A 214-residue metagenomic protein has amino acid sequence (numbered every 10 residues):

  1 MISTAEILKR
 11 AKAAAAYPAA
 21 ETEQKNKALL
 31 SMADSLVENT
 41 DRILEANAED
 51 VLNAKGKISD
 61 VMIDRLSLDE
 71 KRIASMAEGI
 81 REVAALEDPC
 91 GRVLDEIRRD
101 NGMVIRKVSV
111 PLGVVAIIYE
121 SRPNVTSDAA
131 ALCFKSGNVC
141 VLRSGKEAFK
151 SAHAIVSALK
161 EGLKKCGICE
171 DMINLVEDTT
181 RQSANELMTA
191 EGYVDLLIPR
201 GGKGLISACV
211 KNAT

Functional and structural regions predicted by a protein language model:
M1-I105, L132: N-terminal Rossmann-like NAD(P)+-binding subdomain of aldehyde/semialdehyde dehydrogenases
R42, N124, K150, Q182 (+1 more regions): Short alpha-helical
A85, P89-G162, C166, V194 (+1 more regions): Conserved small-residue-rich beta-alpha loop and adjacent elements that most often cradle the phosphate/pyrophosphate
I117-E120, R143, N174-D178, R200: Structural motif
G167-M172: Short beta-strand elements in bilobed, periplasmic/extracellular small-molecule ligand-binding domains
L175-T214: Conserved NAD(P)+-binding/catalytic subdomain of aldehyde/semialdehyde dehydrogenases
